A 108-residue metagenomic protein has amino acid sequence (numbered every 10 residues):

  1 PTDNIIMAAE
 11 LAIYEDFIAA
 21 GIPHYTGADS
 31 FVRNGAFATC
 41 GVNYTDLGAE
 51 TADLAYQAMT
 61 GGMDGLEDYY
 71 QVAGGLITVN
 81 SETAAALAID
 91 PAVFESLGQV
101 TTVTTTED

Functional and structural regions predicted by a protein language model:
P1-M7, Y25-G27: Periplasmic-binding protein-like
P1-T2, F37-T45: Second-shell loop/turn segments in exported
M7-Y14: Charged helix-capping and loop-helix junction motifs
E15-I18, N34: Small-residue-rich helix-loop
A19-P23: A short helix->loop->beta-strand "cap" motif at the edges of active sites that frequently abuts
G27-A38: Flexible loop/hinge segments that line or gate small-molecule binding clefts
V42-G62: Hydrophobic alpha-helical segments within soluble ligand-binding/sensing domains
Y56-D108: Hinge/cleft segment of the Venus flytrap/periplasmic-binding protein
